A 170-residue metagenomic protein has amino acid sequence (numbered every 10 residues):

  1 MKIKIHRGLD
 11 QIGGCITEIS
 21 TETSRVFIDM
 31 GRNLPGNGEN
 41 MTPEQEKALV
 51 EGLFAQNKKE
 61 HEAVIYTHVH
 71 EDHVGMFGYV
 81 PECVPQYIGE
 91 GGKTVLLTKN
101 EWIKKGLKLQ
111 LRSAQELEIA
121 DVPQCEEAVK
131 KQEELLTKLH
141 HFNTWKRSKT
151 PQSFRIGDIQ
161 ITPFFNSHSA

Functional and structural regions predicted by a protein language model:
M1, G36-G38, N57-E60, E133-L135 (+2 more regions): N-terminal start-of-chain detector that recognizes signal peptides and the immediate post-cleavage beginning
M1-H6, I12-T21, K146-A170: Catalytic core of the metallo-beta-lactamase
Q11-G14, T21-Y66, Y79, E90-I119 (+2 more regions): Pre-active-site segment of Zn-dependent metallo-hydrolases
A63-H73, H168: Histidine-centered divalent metal-coordination motifs
G75-C83: Metal-dependent catalytic neighborhoods of phosphoester/phosphodiester hydrolases
A114, L136-P151: Short acidic-hydrophobic, aromatic-tinged amphipathic segments that line or gate anion-handling sites
